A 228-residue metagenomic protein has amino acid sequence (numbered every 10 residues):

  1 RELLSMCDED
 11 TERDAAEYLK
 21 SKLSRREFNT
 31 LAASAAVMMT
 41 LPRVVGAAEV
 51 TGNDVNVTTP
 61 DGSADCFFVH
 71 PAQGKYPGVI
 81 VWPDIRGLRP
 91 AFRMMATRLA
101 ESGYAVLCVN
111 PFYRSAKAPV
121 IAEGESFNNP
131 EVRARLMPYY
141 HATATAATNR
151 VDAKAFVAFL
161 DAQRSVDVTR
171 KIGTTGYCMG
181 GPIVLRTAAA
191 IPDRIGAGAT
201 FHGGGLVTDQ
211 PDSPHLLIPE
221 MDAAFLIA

Functional and structural regions predicted by a protein language model:
R1-L23: N-terminal secretory signal peptides
K20-T30, V37-E49: N-terminal twin-arginine translocation
V44-G74: N-terminal cap/lid segment of alpha/beta-hydrolase-fold proteins
Y76-D84: Short beta-strand element of the alpha/beta-hydrolase
P90-V109, Y113-R114: Short amphipathic alpha-helix adjacent to the substrate-entry channel of hydrolases
E125-G173: Gly/Ser-rich "nucleophile elbow"/oxyanion-hole loop immediately N-terminal to the catalytic nucleophile in hydrolases
G176-G180, V184: Gly/Ala-rich beta-loop-alpha elbow adjacent to hydrolase catalytic centers
G205-A228: The feature captures the conserved acid-bearing segment of alpha/beta-hydrolase catalytic domains
